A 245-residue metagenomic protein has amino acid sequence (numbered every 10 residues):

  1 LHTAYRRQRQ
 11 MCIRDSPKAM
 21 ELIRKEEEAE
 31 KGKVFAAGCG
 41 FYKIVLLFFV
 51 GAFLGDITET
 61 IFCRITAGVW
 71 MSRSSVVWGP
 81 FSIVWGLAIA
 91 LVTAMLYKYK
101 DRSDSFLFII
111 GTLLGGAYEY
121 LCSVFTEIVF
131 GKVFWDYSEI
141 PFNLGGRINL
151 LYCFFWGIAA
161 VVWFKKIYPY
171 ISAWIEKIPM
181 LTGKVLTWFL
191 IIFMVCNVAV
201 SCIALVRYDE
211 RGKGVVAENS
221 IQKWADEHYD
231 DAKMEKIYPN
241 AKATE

Functional and structural regions predicted by a protein language model:
L1-D15: Single conserved hydrophobic/aromatic residue that forms the stacking wall/gate of nucleotide- or nucleobase-binding
E26-C39: Cytosolic juxtamembrane amphipathic/interface segments immediately preceding and feeding into a transmembrane helix
V45, A67-S105, T112, T126-K165 (+1 more regions): Functional transmembrane or membrane-interface alpha-helices that line membrane-embedded catalytic, ligand-binding
D56, T60-C63, G116-V129: Transmembrane alpha-helix/helix-exit interface in multi-pass inner-membrane proteins
I110-Y120, C196: Hydrophobic alpha-helical membrane-insertion segments
I158-T187: Cytosolic-side transmembrane helix boundary signature
M180-A204: Internal/C-terminal transmembrane anchor helices
V206-E245: Membrane-interface segments at or immediately adjacent to transmembrane helices that form the boundary between
